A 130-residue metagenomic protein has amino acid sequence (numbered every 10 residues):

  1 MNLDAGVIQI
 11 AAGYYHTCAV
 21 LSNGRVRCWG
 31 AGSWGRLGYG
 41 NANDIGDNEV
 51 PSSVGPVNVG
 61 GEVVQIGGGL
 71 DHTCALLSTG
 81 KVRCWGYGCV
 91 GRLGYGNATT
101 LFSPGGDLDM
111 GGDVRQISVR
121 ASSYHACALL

Functional and structural regions predicted by a protein language model:
M1-L130: Eukaryote-biased RCC1-like beta-propeller repeat architecture
